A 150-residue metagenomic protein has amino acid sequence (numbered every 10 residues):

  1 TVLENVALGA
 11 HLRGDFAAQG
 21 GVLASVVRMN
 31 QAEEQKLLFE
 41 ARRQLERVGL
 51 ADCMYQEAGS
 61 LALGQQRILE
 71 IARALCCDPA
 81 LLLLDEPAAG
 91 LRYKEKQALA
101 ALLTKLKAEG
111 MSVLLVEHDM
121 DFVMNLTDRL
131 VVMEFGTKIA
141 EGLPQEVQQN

Functional and structural regions predicted by a protein language model:
T1-N150: Glycine-rich phosphate-binding loops of nucleotide-dependent enzymes
